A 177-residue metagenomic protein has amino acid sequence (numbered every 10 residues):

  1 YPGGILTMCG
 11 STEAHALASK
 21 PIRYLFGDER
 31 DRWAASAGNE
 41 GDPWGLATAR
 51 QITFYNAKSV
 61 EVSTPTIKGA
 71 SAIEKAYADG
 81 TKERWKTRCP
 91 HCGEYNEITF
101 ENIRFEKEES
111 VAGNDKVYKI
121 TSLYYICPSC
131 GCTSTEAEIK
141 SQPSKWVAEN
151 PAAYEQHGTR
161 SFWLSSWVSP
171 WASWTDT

Functional and structural regions predicted by a protein language model:
Y1-T177: Short, flexible loop motifs at catalytic/binding sites
